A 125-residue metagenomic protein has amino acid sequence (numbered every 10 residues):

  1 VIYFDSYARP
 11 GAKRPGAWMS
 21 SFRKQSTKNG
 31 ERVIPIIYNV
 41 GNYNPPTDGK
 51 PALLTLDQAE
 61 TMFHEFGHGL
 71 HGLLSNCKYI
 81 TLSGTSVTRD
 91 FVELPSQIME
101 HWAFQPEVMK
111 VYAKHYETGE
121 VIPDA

Functional and structural regions predicted by a protein language model:
V1-A125: Cation-handling catalytic/transport regions enriched in His/Asp/Glu
